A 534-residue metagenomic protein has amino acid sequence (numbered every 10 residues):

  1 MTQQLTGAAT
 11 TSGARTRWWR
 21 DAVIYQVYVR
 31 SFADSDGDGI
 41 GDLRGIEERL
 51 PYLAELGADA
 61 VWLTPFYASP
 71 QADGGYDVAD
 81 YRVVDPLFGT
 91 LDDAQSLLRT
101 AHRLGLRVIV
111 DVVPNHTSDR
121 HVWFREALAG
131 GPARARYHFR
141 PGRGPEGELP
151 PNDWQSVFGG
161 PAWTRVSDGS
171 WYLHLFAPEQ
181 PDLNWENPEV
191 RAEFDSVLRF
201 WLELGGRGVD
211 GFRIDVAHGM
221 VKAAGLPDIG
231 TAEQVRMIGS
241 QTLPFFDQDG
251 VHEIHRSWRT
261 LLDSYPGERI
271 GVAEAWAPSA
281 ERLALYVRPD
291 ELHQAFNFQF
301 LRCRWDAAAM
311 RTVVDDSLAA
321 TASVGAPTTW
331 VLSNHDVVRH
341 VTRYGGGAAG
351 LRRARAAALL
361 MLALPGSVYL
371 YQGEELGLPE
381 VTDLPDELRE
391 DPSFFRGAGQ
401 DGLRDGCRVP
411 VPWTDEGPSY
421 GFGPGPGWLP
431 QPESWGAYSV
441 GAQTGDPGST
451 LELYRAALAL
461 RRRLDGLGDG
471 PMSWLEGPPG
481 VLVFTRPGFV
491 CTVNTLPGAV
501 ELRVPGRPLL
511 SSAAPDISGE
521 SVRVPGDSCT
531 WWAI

Functional and structural regions predicted by a protein language model:
T2, T6, W18-R20, I229-L243 (+11 more regions): Loop/helix patches that line or flank the sugar-binding groove of alpha-linked glycan CAZymes
T2-D195, R199, E203, G219-A277 (+2 more regions): Acidic/aromatic-lined carbohydrate-recognition and catalytic surfaces of CAZymes acting on diverse glycans
A58, G205-V209, G366: A structural motif
V61, D210-I214: Hydrophobic residues within beta-strands of alpha/beta enzymes
S69-D73, H116-W123, H218-A224, S279-L283 (+4 more regions): Short catalytic/ligand-binding loop motif for oxyanion handling, primarily in non-cytosolic enzymes, centered on
T495-G506: Surface-exposed beta-strand/loop patches in extracellular or lumenal glycoproteins
P505-A514: Solvent-exposed beta-hairpin/edge-strand motifs
E520-I534: C-terminal beta-strand-rich structural cap/linker in extracellular carbohydrate-active enzymes
